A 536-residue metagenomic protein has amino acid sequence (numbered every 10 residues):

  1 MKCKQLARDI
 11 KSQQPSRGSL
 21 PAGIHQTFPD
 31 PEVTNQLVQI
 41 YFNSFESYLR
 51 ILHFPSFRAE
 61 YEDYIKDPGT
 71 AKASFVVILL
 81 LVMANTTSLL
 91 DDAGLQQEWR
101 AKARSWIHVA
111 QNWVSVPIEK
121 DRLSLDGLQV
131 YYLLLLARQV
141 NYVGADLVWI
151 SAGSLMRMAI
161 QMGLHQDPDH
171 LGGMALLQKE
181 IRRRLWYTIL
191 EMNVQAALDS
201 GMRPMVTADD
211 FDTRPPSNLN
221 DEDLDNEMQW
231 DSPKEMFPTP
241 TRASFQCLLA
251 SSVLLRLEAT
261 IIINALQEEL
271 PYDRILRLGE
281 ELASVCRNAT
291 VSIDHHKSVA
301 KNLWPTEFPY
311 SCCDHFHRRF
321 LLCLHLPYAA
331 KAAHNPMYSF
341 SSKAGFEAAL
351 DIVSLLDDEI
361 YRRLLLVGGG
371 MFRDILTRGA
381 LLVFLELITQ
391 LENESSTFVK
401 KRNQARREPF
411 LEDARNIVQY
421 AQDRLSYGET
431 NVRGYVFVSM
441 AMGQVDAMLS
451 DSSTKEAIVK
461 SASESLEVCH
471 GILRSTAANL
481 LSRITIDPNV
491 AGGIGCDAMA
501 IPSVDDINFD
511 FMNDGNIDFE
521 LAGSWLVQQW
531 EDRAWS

Functional and structural regions predicted by a protein language model:
M1-L6, R17-E60, A71, N85-S88 (+3 more regions): Amphipathic alpha-helical dimerization/protein-protein interaction segment
M1-S44, N85, L133-L136, P168-M174 (+6 more regions): Intrinsically disordered, low-complexity activation-like regions
G23-H25, F54-F75, M162-L248, I293-C312 (+2 more regions): Intrinsically disordered, low-complexity acidic/Ser/Thr-rich segments used as protein-protein interaction/activation
T27, D451-S536: Intrinsically disordered, low-complexity transcriptional activation domains
Y48, D92-R100, Q139-G153, E269-L270 (+1 more regions): Short coil/turn connectors between adjacent alpha-helices in alpha-solenoid helical repeat scaffolds
M83-L90, Y132-Q139, Q195, C323 (+1 more regions): Tandem amphipathic alpha-helical repeat scaffolds
A101-L133, S151-D169, T188, N218-D223 (+4 more regions): Long, amphipathic alpha-helical regulatory blocks in the mid-to-C-terminal portion of eukaryotic proteins
E386, L411-V490: Eukaryote-biased recognition of C-terminal alpha-helical segments
